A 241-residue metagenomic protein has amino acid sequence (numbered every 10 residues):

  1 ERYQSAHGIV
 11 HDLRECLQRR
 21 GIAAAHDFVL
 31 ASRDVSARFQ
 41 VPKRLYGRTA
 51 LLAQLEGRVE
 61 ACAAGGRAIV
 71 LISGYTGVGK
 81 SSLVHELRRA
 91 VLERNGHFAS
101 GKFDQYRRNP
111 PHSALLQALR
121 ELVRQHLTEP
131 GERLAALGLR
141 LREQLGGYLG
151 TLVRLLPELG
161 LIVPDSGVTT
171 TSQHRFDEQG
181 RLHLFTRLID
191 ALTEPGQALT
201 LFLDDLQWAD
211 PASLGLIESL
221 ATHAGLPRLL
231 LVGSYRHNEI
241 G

Functional and structural regions predicted by a protein language model:
E1-G241: Key residue(s) within conserved catalytic/signature motifs
